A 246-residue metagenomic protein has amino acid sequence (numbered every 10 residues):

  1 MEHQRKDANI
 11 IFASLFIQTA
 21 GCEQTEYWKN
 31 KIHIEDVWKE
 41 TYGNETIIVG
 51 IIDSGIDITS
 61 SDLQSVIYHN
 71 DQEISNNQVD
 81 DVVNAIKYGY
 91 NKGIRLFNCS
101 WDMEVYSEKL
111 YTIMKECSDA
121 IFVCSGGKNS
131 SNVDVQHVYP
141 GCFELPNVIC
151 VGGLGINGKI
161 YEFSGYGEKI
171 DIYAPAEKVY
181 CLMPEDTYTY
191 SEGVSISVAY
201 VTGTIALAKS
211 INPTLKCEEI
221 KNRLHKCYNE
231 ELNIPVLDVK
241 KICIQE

Functional and structural regions predicted by a protein language model:
A8, F12, F16-N76, N84-K92 (+4 more regions): Active-site core segment of subtilase-fold serine proteases
W28-E35, S130-V133, L154, E185: Short gly/ser/thr-rich secondary-structure transition/capping motifs
Y42, T59-N70, I113-E116, Y139-C142 (+1 more regions): Glycine-rich, phosphate-binding/catalytic loops in enzymes
E45-I47, T59, L63, Q136 (+6 more regions): Residues that flank catalytic or metal-binding motifs in active/ligand-binding sites
I48-I51, R95-S100, I121-S125, I149-G152 (+2 more regions): Structural recognition of the beta-strand scaffold that forms the well-ordered cores of secreted hydrolase catalytic
D53, V138-S210, T214: Extracellular S/T/G-rich loop segment that most often corresponds to the catalytic His/Ser-adjacent loop
I58, N76-P146, N157, D186-V198: Substrate-binding/access-modulating region of protease and related hydrolase catalytic domains
Y90, I94-W101, K109, A120 (+2 more regions): C-terminal subdomain of the subtilisin-like protease fold in secreted/lumenal serine endopeptidases
